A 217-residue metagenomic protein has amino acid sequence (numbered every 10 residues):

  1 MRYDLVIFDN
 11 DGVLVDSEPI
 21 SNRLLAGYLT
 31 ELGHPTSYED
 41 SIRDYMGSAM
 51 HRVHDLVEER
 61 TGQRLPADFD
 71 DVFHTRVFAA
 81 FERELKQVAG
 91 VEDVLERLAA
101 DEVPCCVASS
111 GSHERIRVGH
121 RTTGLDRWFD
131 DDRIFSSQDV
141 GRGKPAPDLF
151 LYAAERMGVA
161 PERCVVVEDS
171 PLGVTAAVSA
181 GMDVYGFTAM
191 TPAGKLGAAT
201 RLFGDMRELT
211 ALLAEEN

Functional and structural regions predicted by a protein language model:
M1-D4, E96, S112-N217: Asp-based, Mg2+/Mn2+-dependent phosphohydrolase catalytic module
R2-D101, R117: N-terminal helical cap/lid subdomain that shapes the substrate entry/recognition surface in HAD-like hydrolases
D9, V13, S109, D169: Conserved G/P- and acidic residue-centered "switch" motifs that form tight phosphate/ATP-binding loops in soluble
D16, L85, V107, G141 (+1 more regions): Residue-level marker of alpha-helix boundaries and capping positions
P35, P104, D183: Residue-level detector of anion-binding/catalytic polar loops
D44, A108-S110, V167: Structural motif
P104-S109, G124: Hydrophobic, well-structured mid-protein blocks that either form specific transmembrane helices
